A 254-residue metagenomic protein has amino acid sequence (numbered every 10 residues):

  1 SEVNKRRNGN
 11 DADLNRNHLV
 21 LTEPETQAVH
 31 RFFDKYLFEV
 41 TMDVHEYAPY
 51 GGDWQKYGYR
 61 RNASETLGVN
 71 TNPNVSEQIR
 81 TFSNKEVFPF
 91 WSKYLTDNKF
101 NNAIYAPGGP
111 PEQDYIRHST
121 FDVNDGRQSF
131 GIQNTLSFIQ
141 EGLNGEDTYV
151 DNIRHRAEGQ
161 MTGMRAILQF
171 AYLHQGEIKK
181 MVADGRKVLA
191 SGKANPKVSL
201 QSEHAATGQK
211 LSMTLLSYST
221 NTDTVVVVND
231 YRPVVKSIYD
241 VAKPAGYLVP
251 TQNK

Functional and structural regions predicted by a protein language model:
S1-K254: Structured catalytic-domain cores with a bias toward divalent-metal coordination
